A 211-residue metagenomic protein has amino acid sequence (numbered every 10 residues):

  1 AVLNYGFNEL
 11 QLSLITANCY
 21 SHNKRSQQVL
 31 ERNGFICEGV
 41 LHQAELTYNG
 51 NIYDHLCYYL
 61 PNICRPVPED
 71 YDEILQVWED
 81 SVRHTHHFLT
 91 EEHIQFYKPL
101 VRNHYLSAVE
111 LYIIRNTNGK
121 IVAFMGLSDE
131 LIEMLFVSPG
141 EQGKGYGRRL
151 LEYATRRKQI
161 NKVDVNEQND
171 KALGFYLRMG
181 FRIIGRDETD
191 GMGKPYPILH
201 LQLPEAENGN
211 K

Functional and structural regions predicted by a protein language model:
A1-N62, A206-G209: Acyl-donor (CoA/ACP) binding surface of acyl/acetyltransferases
A1-V2, E141, G145-Y153: Conserved acetyl-CoA pyrophosphate-binding loop and the N-cap/start of the following alpha-helix in GNAT-like
T16-N18, I36-N51, K162-N166, R182-L199: Conserved catalytic-core motifs of GNAT/GCN5-like acyltransferases
C19-Y20, L131-Q142, N166: A short, internal acetyl-CoA/4′-phosphopantetheine-binding micro-motif in the GNAT/acyltransferase core
H22-G39, R148-R149, N169-R186, M192-P195: Conserved active-site alpha-helix within GNAT-family acetyltransferase domains
L60-Q76: A short beta-loop-alpha structural element at the N-terminal edge of CoA-dependent acyl/N-acetyltransferase catalytic
L75-R102: Conserved GNAT-fold acetyl-CoA-binding loop/helix
E110-A123: Conserved beta-hairpin
